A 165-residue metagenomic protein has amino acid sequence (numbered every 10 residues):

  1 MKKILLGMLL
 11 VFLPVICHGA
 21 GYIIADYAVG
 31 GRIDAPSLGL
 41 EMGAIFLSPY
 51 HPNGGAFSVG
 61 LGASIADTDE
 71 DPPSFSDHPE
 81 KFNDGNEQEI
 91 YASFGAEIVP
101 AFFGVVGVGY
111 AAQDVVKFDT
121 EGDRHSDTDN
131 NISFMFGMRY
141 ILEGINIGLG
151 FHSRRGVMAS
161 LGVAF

Functional and structural regions predicted by a protein language model:
M1-G21: Cleavable N-terminal export/targeting peptides
C17-F75, R154, M158, G162-A164: Short glycine/proline- and aromatic-enriched beta-strand/turn motifs that initiate or cap beta-hairpins
A25, L40-P49, I90-A96, V108-Y110 (+3 more regions): Residues on the lipid-exposed face of transmembrane beta-strands in outer-membrane beta-barrel proteins
V29-I33, A63-N86, A112-I132: Flexible, solvent-exposed loop segments that connect beta-strands
D34-L40, G55-F57, D84-I90, T128-F134 (+2 more regions): Residues that define the transmembrane beta-barrel architecture of outer-membrane proteins
E97-F118: Mid-chain, well-packed structural core segment of small domains
